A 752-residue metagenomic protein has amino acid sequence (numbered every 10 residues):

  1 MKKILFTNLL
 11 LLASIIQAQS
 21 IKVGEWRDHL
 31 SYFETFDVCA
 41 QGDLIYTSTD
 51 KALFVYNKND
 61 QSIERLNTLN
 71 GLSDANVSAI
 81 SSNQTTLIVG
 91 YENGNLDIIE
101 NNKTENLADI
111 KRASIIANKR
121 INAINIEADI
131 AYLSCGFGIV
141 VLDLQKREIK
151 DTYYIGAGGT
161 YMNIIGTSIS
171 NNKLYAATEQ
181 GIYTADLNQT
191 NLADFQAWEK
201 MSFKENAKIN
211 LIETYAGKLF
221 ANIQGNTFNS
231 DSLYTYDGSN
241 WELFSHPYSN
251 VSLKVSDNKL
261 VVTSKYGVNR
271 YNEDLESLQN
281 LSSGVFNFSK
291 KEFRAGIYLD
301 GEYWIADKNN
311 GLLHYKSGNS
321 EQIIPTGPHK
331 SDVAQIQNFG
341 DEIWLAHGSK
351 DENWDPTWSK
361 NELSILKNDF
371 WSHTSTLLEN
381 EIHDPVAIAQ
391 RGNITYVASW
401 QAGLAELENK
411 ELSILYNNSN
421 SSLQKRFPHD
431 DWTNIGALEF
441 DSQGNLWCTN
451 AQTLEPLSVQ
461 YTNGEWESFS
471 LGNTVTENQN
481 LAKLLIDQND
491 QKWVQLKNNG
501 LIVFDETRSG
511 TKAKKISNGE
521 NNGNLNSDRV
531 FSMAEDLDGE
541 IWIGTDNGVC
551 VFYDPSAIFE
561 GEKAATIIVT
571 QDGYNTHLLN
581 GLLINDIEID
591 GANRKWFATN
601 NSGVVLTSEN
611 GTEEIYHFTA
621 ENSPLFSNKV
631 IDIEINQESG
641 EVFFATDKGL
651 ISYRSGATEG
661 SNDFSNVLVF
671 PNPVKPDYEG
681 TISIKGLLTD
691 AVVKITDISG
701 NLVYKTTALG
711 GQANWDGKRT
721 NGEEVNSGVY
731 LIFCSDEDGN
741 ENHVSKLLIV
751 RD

Functional and structural regions predicted by a protein language model:
I21-Q41, L66-S82, A108-E127, D151-S170 (+13 more regions): Short coil-to-beta transitions that initiate beta-strands within beta-rich domains
L44-T47, T86-V89, I130-L133, K173-A176 (+11 more regions): Conserved beta-propeller blade signature
T68, A708-E741: Short, surface-exposed loop/turn motifs with a glycine/proline- and acidic-biased composition
D186-L192, D274-L275, N409-S413, G464 (+4 more regions): Short loop/turn segments immediately following beta-strands, especially the blade-tip and inter-blade linker loops
G225-N229, A346-N361, A402, T453-E455 (+2 more regions): Short, conserved, GDST-rich strand-edge loop motifs in beta-rich repeat architectures
C550, K629-G660: Blade-level signature of beta-propeller repeat domains, shared across WD40, Kelch, NHL, RCC1 and BNR/Asp-box propellers
N662-K694, Q712-W715: Glycine-centered coil/turn sites that cap beta-strands in beta-rich domains
I695-V703, Y730: Short, glycine-anchored, charge-dense loop/turn motifs used at functional sites
